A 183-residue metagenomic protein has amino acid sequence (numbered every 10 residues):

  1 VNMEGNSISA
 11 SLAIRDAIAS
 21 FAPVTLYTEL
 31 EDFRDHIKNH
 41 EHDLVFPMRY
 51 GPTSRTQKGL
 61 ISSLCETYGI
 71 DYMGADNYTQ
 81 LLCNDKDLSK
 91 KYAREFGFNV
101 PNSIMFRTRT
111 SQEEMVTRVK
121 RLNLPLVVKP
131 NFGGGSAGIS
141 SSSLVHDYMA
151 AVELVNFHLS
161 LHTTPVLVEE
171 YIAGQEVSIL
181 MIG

Functional and structural regions predicted by a protein language model:
V1-Y72, Y78, C83, R109-V116: ATP-binding N-terminal substructure of ATP-dependent carboxylate-amine bond-forming enzymes
V24, S103, V166-V168: Generic structural signal for residues in well-ordered beta-strands
E29-L30, N131, Y171: Short, well-ordered beta-to-alpha junction loops that form the rim of enzyme active sites and present histidine/acidic
S54-R55, S136, V177: Glycine/Thr-rich phosphate-binding loops of Rossmann-like dinucleotide-binding domains
S62-S141: A conserved helix-loop-beta module that forms one wall/lid of the active-site cleft in ATP-utilizing catalytic domains
F106, S141-D147, M181-G183: Short beta-strand-to-turn element immediately C-terminal to the catalytic PLP-Schiff-base lysine in fold type I
Y148-G183: Phosphate-binding site of ATP-dependent enzymes
